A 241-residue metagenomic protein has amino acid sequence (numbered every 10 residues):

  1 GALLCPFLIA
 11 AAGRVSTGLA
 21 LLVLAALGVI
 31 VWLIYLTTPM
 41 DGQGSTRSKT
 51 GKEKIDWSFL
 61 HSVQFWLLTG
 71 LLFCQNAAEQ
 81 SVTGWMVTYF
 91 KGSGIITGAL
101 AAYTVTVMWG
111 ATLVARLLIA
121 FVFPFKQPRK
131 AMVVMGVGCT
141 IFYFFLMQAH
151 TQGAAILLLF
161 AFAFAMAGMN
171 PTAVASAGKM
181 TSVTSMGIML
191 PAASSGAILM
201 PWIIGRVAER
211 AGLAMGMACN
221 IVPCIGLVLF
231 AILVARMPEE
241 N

Functional and structural regions predicted by a protein language model:
G1-Q43: Helix-loop-helix hairpin linking two adjacent transmembrane segments in secondary transporters
A11-A25, G205-C224: A membrane-interface helix-boundary motif in multi-pass transporters
T38-L68: Juxtamembrane intracellular "pre-TM" segments in multi-pass secondary transporters
H61-V114: Extracytoplasmic gate region of multi-pass secondary transporters
A115-Q127, A208-E209: Helix-to-loop junctions at the C-terminal end of transmembrane segments in multipass secondary transporters
K130-F145: Structural signature of the two symmetry-related core transmembrane helices
M166-T181: Intracellular juxtamembrane helix-capping segments at the cytosolic ends of symmetry-related transmembrane helices
M180-L213, M217-N220: A late C-terminal transmembrane helix in Major Facilitator Superfamily
